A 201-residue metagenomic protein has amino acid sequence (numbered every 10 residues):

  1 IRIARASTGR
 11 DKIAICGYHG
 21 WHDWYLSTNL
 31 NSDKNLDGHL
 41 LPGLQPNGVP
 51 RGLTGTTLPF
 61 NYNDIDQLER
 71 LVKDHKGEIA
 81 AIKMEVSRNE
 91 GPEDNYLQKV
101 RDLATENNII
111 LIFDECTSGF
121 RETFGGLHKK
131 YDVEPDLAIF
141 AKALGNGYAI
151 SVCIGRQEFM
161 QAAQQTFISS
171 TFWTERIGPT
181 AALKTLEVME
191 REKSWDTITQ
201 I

Functional and structural regions predicted by a protein language model:
I1-E78: PLP-dependent aspartate aminotransferase-fold enzymes
R2-I3, W24-L30, E93, R121-G126 (+2 more regions): Short acidic, glycine/serine/threonine-rich loops at helix termini
Q67-R70, M84-I110: Active-site core of PLP-dependent enzymes with the aminotransferase class I/II
E69, Q165-T174: A short glycine-threonine-serine/GTX helix/turn-capping micro-motif
I79, L111-I112: Hydrophobic beta-strand scaffold residues
Y131-A163, T174-A181: Active-site PLP attachment segment
E187-I201: Structural signature of PLP-dependent enzymes
